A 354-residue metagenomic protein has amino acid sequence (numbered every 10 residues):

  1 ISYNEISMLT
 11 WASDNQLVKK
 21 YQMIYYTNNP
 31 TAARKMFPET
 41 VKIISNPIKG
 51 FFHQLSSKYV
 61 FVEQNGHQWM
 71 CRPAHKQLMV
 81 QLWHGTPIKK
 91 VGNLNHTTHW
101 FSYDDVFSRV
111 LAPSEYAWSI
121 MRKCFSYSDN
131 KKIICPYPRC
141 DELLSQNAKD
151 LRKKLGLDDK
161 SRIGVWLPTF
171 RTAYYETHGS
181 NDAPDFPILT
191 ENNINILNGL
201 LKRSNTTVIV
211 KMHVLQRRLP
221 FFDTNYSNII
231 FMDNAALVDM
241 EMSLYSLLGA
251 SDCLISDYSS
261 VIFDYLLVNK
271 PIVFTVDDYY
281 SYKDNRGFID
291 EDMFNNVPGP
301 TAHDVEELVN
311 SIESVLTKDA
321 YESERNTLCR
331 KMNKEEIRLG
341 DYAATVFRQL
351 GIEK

Functional and structural regions predicted by a protein language model:
I1, N29-A32, N65-Q68, G85-I88 (+9 more regions): Short, solvent-exposed loop/turn segments at secondary-structure junctions
I1-L144: Active-site and donor-binding regions of nucleotide-sugar-utilizing enzymes
Y3-A12, P138-N225, A302: Conserved catalytic-core segment of nucleotide-activated headgroup transferases in glycan assembly
I43-S57, L215-S260: Donor nucleotide-activated moiety binding/catalytic core segment of transferases that use nucleotide-activated donors
Y59, L78, R109, I163 (+2 more regions): Structural motif
V60-W83, P87, D239-R286: A donor-sugar binding/catalytic signature common to diverse glycosyltransferases and related nucleotide-sugar
N225-S227, S260-M332: Catalytic binding pocket for nucleotide-activated donors in carbohydrate/polymer assembly enzymes
E336-K354: C-terminal alpha-helical cap of glycosyltransferases
